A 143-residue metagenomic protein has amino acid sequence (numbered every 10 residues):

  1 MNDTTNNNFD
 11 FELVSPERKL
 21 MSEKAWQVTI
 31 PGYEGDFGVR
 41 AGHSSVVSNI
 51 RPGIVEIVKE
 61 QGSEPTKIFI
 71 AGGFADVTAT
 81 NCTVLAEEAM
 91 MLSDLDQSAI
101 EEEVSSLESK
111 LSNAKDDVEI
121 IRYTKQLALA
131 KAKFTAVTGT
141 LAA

Functional and structural regions predicted by a protein language model:
M1-E17: Extreme N-terminal tail/first-helix region
N6-N7, Q61, T66, A142-A143: N-terminal assembly/interaction segments in proteins that build large macromolecular machines
E12-E101: Compact, glycine-rich, soluble single-domain proteins
M91-A143: Acidic/glycine-rich phosphate/pyrophosphate-binding loops and surrounding catalytic core that coordinate Mg2+
